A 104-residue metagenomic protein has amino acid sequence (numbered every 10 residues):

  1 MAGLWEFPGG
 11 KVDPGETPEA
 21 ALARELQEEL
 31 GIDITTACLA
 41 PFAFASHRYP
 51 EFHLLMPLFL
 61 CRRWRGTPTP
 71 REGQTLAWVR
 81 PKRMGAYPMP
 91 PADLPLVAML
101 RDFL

Functional and structural regions predicted by a protein language model:
M1-E29: Conserved Nudix-box catalytic region and its N-terminal flanking loop in Nudix hydrolases and closely related
E6, H53, W78: Short aromatic/basic micro-patch
F7, Y49, P68: Short clusters of hydrophobic/aromatic residues that line enzyme substrate/ligand-binding pockets
V12-D13, S46-R48, R83-M84: Short histidine/acidic/glycine/proline-rich micro-motifs that form metal- and phosphate-coordinating active-site loops
Q27, G31-R65: Active-site segment of metal-dependent pyrophosphate-handling enzymes, primarily the Nudix hydrolase catalytic core
L58-L60, P68-L100: NUDIX/MutT-family hydrolases
